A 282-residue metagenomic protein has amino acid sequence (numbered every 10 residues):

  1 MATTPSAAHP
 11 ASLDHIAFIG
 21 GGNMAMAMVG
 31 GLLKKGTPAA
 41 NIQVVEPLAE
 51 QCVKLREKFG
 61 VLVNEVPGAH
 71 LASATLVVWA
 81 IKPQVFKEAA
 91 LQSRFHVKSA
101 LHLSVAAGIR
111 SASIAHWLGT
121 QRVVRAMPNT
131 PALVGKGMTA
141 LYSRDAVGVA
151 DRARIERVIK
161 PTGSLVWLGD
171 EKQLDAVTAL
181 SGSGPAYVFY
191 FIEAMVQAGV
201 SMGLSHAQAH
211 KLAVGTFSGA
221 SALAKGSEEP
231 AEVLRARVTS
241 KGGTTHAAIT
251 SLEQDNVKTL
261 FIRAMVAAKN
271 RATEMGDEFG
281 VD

Functional and structural regions predicted by a protein language model:
A2-E65, W117, G137, V200-S201: NAD(P)+-binding Rossmann beta1-loop-alpha1 motif at the extreme N-terminus of oxidoreductases
A2-P5, V214-D282: NAD(P)-dependent Rossmann-like dehydrogenase/reductase catalytic/cofactor-binding core
V29, A49, K58-F59, V66-L141 (+1 more regions): Rossmann-like NAD(P)(H) cofactor-binding subdomain of soluble oxidoreductases
I42, H70, S205-L212, L234 (+1 more regions): Small-residue helix-packing motif on alpha-helices
S113-R122, M138-A176, F189-G226: Internal alpha-helical scaffold of NAD(P)-dependent oxidoreductase catalytic cores
V123, Q173-A179, A231-A236: Short pre-catalytic strand/loop immediately N-terminal to key active-site residues, enriched for Gly-Thr
